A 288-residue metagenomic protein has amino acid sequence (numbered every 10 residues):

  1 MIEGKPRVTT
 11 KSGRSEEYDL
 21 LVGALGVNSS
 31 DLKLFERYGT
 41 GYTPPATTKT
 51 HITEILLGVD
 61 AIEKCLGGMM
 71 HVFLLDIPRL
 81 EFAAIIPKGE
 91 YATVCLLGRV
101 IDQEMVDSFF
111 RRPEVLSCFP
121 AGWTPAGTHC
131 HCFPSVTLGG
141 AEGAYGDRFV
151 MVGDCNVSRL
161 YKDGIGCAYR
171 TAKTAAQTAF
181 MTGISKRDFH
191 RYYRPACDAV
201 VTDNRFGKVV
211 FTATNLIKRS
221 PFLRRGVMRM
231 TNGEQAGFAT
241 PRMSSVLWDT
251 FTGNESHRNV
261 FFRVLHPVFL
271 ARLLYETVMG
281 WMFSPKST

Functional and structural regions predicted by a protein language model:
M1, S15, D102-I184: FAD/FMN-dependent oxidoreductases across multiple families
M1-A121: Predominantly flavin-linked oxidoreductase catalytic cores and closely associated redox partners
Y38-P45, V94-D107, Y169-F180, G226-S245: Short secondary-structure transition/capping segments
A46-D60, S108-T124, P134-G139, M243-F262 (+1 more regions): Charged, low-complexity, helix/coiled-coil-prone segments
I62-M70, G127-P134, F149-V152, H266-F269: Short, mixed-charge, low-aromatic patches
F180-T288: C-terminal helical "tail/cap" subdomain of flavin- and related membrane-associated enzymes
